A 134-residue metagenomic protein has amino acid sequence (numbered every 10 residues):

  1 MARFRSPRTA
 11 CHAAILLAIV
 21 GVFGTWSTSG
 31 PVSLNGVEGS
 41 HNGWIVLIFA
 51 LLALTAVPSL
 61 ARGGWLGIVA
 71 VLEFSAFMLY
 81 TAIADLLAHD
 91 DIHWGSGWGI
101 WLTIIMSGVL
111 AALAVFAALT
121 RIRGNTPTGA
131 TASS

Functional and structural regions predicted by a protein language model:
M1-S134: Compact integral membrane and secretory-pathway proteins
